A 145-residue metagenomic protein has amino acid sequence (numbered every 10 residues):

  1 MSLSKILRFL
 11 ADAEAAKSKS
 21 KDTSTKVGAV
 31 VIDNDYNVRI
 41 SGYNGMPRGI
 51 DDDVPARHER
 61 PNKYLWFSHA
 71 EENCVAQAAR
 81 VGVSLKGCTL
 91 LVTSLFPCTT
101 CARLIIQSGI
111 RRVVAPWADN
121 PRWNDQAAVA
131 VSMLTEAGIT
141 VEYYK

Functional and structural regions predicted by a protein language model:
M1-K145: Zinc-dependent deaminase catalytic domain
